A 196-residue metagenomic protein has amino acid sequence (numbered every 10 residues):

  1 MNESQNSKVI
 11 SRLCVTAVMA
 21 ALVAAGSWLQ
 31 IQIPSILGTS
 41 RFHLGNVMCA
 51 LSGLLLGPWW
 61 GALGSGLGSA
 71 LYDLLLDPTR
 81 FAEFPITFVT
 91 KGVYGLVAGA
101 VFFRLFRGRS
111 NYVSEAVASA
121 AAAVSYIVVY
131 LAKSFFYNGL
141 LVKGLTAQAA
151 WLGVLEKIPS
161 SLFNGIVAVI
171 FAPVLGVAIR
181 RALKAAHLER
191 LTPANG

Functional and structural regions predicted by a protein language model:
M1-G196: Loop-helix junctions at membrane interfaces
